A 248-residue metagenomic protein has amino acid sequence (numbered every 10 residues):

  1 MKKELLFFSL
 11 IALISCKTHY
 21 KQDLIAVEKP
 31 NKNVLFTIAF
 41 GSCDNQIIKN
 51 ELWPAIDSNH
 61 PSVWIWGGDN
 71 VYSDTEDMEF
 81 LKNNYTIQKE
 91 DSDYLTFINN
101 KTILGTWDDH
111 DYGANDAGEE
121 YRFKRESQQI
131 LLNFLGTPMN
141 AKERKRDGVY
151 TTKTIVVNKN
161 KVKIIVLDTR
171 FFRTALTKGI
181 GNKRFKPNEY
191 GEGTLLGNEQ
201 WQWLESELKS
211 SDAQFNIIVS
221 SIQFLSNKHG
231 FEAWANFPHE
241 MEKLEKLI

Functional and structural regions predicted by a protein language model:
M1-A26: Bacterial Sec-dependent N-terminal signal peptides
K17-I248: Metal-dependent phosphoester/phosphodiester hydrolase catalytic core
